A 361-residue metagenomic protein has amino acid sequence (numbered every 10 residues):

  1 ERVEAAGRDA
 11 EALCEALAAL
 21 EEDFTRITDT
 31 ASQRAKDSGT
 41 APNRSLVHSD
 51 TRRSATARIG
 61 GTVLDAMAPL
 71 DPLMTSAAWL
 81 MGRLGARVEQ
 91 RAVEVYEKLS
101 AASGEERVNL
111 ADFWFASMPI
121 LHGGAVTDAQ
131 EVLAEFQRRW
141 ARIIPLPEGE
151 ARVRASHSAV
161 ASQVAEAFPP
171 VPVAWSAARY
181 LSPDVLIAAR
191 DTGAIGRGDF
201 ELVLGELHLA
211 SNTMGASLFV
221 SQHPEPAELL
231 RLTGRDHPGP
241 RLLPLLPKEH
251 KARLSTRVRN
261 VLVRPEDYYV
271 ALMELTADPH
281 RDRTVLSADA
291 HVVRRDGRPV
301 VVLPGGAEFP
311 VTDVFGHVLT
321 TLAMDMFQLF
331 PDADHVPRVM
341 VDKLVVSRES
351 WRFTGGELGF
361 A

Functional and structural regions predicted by a protein language model:
E1-D236: Type-3 copper protein
G124-A125, E135-A361: Acidic, serine/proline-rich low-complexity intrinsically disordered regions
